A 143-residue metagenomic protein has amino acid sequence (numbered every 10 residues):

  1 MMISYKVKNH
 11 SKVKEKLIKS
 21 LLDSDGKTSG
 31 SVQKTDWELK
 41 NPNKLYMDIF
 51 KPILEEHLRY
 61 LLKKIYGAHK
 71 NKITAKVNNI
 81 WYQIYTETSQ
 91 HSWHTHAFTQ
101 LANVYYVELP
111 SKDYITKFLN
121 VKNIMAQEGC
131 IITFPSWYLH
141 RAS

Functional and structural regions predicted by a protein language model:
M1-I73, Q90: Non-heme Fe(II)/2-oxoglutarate
G67, N71-S143: Catalytic core of non-heme Fe(II) oxygenases with the double-stranded beta-helix
